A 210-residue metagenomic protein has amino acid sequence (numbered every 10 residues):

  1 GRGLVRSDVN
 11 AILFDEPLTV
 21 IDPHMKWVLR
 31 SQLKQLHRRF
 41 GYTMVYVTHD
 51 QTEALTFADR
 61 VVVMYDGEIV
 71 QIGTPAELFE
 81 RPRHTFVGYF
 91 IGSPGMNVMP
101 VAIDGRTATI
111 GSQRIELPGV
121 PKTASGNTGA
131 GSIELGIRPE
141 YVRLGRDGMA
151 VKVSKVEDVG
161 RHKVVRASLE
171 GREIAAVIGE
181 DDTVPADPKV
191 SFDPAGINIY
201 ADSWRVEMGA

Functional and structural regions predicted by a protein language model:
G1-F86: ABC ATPase nucleotide-binding domains
Q35-R38, E80, A102, K152 (+1 more regions): Replace "anionic and nucleotidyl ligands
M44, D59, D104-G105, G179: Alpha-helix boundary/capping detector
L55-E68, I91, D147-K152, V156: Short low-complexity stretches enriched in small and charged residues
T74-A108: ABC transporter nucleotide-binding domain
P94-V98, R106-A210: Non-catalytic connector elements of ABC transporters
